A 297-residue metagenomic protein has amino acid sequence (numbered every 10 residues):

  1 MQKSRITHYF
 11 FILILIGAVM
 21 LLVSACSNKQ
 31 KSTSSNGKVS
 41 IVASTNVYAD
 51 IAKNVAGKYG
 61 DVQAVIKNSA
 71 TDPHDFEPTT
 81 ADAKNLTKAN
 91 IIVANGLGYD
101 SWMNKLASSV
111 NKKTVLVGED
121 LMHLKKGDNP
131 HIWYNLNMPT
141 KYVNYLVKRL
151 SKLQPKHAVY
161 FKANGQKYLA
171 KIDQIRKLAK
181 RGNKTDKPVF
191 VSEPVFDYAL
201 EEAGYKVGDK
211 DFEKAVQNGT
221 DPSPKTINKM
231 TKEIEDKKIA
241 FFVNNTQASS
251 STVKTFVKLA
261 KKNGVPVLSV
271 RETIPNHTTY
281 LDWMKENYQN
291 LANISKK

Functional and structural regions predicted by a protein language model:
Q2-L15, L22-K297: Extracytoplasmic metal-acquisition and chelation regions
